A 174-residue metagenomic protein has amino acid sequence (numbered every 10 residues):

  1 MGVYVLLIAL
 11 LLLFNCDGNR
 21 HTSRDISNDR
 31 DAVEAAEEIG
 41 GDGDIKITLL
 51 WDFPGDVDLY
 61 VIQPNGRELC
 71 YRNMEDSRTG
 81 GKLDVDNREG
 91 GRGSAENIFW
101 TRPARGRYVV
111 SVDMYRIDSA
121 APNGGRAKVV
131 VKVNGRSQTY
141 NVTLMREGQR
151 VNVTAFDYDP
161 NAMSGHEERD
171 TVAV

Functional and structural regions predicted by a protein language model:
G2-F14: Hydrophobic membrane-insertion alpha-helices, especially the h-region of bacterial N-terminal signal peptides
L13-H21: Hydrophobic single-pass membrane-insertion segments
H21-V174: Intrinsic-disorder/low-complexity signal
